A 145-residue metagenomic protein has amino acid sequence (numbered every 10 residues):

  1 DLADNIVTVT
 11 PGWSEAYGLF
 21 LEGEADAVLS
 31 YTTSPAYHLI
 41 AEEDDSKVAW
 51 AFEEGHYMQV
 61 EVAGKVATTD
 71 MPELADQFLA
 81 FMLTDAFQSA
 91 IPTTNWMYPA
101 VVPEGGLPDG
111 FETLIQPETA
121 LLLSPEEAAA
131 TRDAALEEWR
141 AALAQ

Functional and structural regions predicted by a protein language model:
D1-E54: Ligand-binding pocket segment of bilobal, Venus flytrap-like solute-binding proteins
T8-G12, Y57, V66-M71, L79 (+2 more regions): Extracytoplasmic/periplasmic, Sec-exported soluble proteins
Y17, L21, L29, D76-L83 (+3 more regions): Non-transmembrane alpha-helical segments in soluble domains of secreted/periplasmic/extracellular proteins
T33-A36, G55-Y57, D70, T84-Q88 (+1 more regions): Solvent-exposed loop/turn segments at secondary-structure junctions within structured extracellular/periplasmic domains
D45-K47, V60, D76: Active-site lining segments that contact anionic ligands and/or coordinate catalytic metals
Q59-E73, F81-M82, A90-T94: A bilobed periplasmic-binding-protein/Venus flytrap-type ligand-binding module shared by bacterial periplasmic
Q88-Q145: C-terminal capping/gating helix-and-loop segments adjacent to ligand/active sites or protein-protein/ligand interfaces
